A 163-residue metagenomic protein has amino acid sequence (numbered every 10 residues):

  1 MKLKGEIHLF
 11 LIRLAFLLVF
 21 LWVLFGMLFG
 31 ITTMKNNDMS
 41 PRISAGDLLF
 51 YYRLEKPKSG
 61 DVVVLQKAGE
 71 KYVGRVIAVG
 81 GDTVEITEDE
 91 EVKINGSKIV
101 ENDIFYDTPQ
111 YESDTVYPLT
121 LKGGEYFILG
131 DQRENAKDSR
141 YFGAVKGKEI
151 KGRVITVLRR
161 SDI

Functional and structural regions predicted by a protein language model:
M1-Y72, A144-I163: Protein maturation boundaries and topogenic segments
L54, A68, D89, S97 (+1 more regions): Short, surface-exposed secondary-structure boundary micro-motifs
G60-D61, G96, D138-S139: Short glycine-/acidic-enriched loop or helix-start segments at secondary-structure transitions that form or flank
K71-R75, V79-G81: Helix-adjacent hinge/juxtasegments
V79-T120, E125-I128: Structured, soluble extracytoplasmic/luminal domains of envelope-associated proteins
Y111-I163: Beta-strand-rich cores of mature extracytoplasmic or soluble domains
